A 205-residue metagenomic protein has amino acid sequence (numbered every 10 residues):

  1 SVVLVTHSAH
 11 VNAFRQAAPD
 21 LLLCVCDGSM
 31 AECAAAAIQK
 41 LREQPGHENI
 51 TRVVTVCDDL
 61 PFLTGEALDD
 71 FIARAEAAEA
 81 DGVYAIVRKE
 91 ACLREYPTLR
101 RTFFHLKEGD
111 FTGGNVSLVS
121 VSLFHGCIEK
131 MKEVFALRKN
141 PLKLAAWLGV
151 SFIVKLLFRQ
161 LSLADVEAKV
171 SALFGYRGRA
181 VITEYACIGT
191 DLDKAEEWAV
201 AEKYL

Functional and structural regions predicted by a protein language model:
S1-T51, R159-L161: Conserved N-terminal catalytic core of the sugar/cofactor nucleotidyltransferase
T6, C57, I86: Short beta-strand/turn micro-motifs composed of small residues that flank or help shape donor/cofactor-binding pockets
N49-D59: Short beta-strand-to-loop acidic/aromatic patch adjacent to the donor-nucleotide binding site
L63-A172, T183-C187: Conserved core of the sugar-phosphate nucleotidyltransferase
R179-I182, D191: Conserved active-site beta-strand element of glycosyltransferases/polysaccharide synthases
K194: Short, conserved phosphate/pyrophosphate- and ester-handling motifs at nucleotide-, phospho-/glycolipid
E197-K203: Short amphipathic alpha-helices within nucleic acid-binding modules
